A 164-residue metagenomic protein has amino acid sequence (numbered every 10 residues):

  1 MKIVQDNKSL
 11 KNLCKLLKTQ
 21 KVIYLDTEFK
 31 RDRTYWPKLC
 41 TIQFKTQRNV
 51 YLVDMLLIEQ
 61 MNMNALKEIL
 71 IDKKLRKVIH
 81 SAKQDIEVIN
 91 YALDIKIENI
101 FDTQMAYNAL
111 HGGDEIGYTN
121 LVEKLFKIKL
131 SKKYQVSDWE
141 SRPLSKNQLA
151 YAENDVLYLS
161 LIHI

Functional and structural regions predicted by a protein language model:
M1-N120: Conserved RNase H-like, two-metal-ion catalytic cores of nucleic-acid enzymes
N120-N147: A short, charged helix-loop
A150: Catalytic palm subdomain of template-directed nucleic-acid polymerases, centered on the conserved carboxylate motif
I162-I164: Conserved small/polar residues in nucleotide/adenosyl-binding loops
